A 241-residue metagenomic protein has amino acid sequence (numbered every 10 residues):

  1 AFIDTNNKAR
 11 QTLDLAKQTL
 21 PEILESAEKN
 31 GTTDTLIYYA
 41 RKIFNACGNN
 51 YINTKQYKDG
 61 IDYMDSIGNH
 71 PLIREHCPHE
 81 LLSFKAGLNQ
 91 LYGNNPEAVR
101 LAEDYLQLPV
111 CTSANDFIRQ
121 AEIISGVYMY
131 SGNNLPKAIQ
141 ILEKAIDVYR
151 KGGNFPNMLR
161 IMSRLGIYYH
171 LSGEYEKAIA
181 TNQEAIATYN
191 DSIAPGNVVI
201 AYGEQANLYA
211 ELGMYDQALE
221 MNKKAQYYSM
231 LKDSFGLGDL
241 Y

Functional and structural regions predicted by a protein language model:
A1-H79, Y92: Post-signal peptide N-terminal segment of secreted/secretory-pathway proteins
F2, N49, G87, G126-V127 (+3 more regions): Residue-level recognition of tetratricopeptide repeat
N7, K55, G93, G132-N133 (+4 more regions): Residue-level detector of the short coil/turn that links helix A to helix B within each tetratricopeptide repeat
A9-T12, G60, A98, A138 (+2 more regions): Single-residue signature of alpha-solenoid repeat helices
K17-E28, D65-P71, E103-V110, E143-N154 (+2 more regions): Amphipathic alpha-helical segments of tetratricopeptide repeats
D34-Y38, H76, N115-F117, P156 (+2 more regions): Residue signature of alpha-solenoid helical repeat architecture, marking inter-repeat boundaries and helix-start
T35-K42, E80, R119-E122, R160 (+2 more regions): Residue register of alpha-helical TPR repeats
N53, L91, Y130-S131, R164 (+3 more regions): Register position in tetratricopeptide repeats
